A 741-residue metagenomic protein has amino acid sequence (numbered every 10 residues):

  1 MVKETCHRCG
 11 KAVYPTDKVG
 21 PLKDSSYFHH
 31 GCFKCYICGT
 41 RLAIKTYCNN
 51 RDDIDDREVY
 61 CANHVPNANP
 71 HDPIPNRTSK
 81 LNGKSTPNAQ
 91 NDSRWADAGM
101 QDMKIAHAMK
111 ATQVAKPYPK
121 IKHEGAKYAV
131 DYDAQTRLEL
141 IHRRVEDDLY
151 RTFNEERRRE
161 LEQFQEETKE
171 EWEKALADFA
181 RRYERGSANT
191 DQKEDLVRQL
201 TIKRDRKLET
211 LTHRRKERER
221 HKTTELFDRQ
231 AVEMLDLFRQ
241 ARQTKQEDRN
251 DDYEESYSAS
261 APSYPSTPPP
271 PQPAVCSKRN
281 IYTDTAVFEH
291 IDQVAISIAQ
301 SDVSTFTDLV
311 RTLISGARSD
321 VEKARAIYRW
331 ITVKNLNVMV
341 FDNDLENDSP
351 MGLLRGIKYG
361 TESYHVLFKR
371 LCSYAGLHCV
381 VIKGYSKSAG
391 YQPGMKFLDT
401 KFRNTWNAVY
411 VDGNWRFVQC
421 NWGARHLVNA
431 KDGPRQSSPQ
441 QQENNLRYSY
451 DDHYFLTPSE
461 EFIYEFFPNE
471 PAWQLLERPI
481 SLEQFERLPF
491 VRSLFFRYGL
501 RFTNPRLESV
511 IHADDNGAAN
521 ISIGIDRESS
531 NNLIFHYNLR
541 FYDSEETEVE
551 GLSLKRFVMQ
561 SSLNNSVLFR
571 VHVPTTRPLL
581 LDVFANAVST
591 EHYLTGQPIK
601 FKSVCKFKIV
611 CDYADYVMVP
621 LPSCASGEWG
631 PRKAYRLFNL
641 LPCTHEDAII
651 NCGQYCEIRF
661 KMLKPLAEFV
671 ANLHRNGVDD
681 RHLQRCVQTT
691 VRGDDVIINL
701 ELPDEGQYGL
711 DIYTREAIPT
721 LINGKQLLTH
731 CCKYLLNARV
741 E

Functional and structural regions predicted by a protein language model:
M1-Y253, S258-S260: Intrinsically disordered, low-complexity segments in eukaryotic adaptor/regulatory proteins with a strong bias
M1-Y47, D52, Q293, R311-L313 (+6 more regions): N-terminal interaction/assembly modules
V2-T5, C9, P15-D17, D24 (+12 more regions): Core residues of folded domains in eukaryotic genome-function proteins
D131, Q135, E139-R143, D147 (+9 more regions): Solvent-exposed, acidic/flexible segments
P265-G360, V366-A375: Secondary-structure boundary elements
Y364-L456: Hydrophobic/aromatic-rich core segments of domains that either
S437-T503: Catalytic cores of secreted or luminal carbohydrate-active enzymes
P505-E741: Beta-strand-enriched, solvent-exposed domains that form extended recognition/catalytic surfaces
